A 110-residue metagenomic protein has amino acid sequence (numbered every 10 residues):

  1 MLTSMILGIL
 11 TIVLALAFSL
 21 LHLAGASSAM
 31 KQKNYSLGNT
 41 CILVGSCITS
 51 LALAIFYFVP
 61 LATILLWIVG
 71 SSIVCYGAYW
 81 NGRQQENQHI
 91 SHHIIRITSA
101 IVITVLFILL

Functional and structural regions predicted by a protein language model:
M1-G8, A52-T63, T104-L110: Helix-coil boundary and interhelical linker segments in multi-pass alpha-helical membrane proteins
I6-A17, A62-S71: Structural signature of hydrophobic alpha-helical transmembrane segments
T11-M30: N-terminal signal-anchor/start-transfer transmembrane helix
K31-I48: Loop-to-helix transition at the N-terminal end of transmembrane alpha-helices
Y35-N39, P60-W67, I90-H92: Short, aromatic-rich membrane-interface segments at the entry and exit of alpha-helical transmembrane domains
G45-C75: Short alpha-helical packing/oligomerization segments
Y57-L61, G77-H93: Membrane-helix boundary connector in multi-pass membrane proteins
H92-L110: Final/C-terminal transmembrane alpha-helix of multipass membrane proteins
